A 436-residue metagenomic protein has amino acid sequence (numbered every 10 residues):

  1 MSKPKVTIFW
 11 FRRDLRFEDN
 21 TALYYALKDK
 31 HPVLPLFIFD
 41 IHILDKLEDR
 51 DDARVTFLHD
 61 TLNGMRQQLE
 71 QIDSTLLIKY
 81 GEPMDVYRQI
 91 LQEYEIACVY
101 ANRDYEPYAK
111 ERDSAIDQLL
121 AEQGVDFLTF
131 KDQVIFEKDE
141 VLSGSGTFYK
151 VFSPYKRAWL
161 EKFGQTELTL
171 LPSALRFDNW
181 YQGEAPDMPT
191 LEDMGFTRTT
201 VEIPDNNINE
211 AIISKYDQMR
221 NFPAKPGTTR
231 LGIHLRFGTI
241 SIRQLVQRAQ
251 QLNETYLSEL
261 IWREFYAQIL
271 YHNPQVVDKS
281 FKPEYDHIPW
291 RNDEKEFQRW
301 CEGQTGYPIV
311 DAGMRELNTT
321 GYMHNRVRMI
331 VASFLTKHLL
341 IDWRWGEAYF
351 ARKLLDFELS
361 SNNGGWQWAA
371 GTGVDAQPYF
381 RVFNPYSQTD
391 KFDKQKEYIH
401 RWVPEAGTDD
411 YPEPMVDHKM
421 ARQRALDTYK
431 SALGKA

Functional and structural regions predicted by a protein language model:
M1-G164, R315, D427-A432: Trp/Phe/Arg-rich N-terminal binding region typifying the photolyase-homology
V125, G146-Y285, Q388-A436: Glycine/tryptophan-enriched, flexible segments
V125, G227-H400: Active-site-proximal binding-pocket segments
